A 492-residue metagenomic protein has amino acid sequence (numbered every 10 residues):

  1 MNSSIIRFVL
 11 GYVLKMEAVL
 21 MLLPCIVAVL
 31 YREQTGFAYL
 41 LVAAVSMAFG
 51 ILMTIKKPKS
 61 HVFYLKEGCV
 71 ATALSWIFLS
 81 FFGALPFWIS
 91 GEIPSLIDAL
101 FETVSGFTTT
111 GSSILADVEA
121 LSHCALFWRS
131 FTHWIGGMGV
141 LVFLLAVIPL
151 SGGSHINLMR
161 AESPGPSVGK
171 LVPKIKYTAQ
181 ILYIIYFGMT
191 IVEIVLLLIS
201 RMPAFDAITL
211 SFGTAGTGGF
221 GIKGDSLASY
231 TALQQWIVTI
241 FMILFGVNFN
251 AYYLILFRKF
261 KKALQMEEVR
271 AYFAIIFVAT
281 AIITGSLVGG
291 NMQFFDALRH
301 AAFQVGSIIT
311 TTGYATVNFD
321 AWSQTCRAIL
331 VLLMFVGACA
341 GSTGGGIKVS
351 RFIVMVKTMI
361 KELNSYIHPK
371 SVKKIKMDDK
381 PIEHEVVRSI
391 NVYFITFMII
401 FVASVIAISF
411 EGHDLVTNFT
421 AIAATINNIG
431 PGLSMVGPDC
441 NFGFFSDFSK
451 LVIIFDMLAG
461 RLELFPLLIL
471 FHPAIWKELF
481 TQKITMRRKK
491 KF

Functional and structural regions predicted by a protein language model:
M1-F492: Membrane-proximal intracellular helices of multi-pass ion channels
